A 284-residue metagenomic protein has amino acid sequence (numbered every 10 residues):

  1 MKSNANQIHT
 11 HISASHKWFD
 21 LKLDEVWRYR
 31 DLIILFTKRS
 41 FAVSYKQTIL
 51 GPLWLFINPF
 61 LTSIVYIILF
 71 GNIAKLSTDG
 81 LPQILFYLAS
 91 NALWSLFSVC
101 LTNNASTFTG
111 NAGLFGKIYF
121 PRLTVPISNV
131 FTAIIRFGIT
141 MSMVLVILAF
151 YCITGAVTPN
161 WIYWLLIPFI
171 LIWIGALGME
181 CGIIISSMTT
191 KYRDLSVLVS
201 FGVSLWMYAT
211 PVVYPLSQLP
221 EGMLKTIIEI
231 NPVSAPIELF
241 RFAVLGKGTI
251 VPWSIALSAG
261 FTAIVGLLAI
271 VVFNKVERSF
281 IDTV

Functional and structural regions predicted by a protein language model:
M1-V284: Hydrophobic transmembrane alpha-helices and immediately adjacent juxtamembrane helices of multi-pass inner-membrane
